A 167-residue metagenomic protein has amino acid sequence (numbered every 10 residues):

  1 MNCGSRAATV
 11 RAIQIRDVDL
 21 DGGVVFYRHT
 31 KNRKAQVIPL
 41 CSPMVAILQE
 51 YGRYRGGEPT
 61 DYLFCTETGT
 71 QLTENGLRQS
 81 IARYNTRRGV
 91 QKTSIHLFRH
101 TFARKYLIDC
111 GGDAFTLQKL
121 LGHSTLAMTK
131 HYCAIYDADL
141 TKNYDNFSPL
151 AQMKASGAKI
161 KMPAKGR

Functional and structural regions predicted by a protein language model:
N2, R99-S124, H131: C-terminal catalytic core of tyrosine-transesterase DNA break-rejoin enzymes
C3-A8, A12-I47, R53: Conserved tyrosine-mediated DNA breakage-rejoining catalytic core shared by Y-recombinases
V25-F26, Q91-T93: A short linear hydrophobic-aromatic micro-motif
H29-K31, L121-N146: Catalytic-site neighborhood detector that most strongly recognizes the C-terminal catalytic loop/helix of tyrosine
S42-V90: Active-site/catalytic core of tyrosine-dependent DNA strand-transfer enzymes
T73, I95-H96: Residue-level marker of regulatory loop/turn positions in helix-turn-helix DNA-binding domains and in histidine
F147-R167: C-terminal secondary-structure termini that scaffold catalytic or DNA-interacting sites
